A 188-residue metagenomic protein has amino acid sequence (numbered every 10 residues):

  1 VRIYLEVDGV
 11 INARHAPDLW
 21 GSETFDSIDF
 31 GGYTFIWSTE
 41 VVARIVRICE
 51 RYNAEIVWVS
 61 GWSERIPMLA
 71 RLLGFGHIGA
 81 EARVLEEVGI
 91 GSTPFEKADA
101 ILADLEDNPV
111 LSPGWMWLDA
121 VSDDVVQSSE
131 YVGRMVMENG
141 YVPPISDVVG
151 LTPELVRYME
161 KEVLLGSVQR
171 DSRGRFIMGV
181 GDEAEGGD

Functional and structural regions predicted by a protein language model:
V1-S92: Alpha-helical substrate-recognition element adjacent to the catalytic core
I66-D188: C-terminal cap/substrate-recognition subdomain and adjoining C-terminal extension of metal-dependent phosphatase-like
